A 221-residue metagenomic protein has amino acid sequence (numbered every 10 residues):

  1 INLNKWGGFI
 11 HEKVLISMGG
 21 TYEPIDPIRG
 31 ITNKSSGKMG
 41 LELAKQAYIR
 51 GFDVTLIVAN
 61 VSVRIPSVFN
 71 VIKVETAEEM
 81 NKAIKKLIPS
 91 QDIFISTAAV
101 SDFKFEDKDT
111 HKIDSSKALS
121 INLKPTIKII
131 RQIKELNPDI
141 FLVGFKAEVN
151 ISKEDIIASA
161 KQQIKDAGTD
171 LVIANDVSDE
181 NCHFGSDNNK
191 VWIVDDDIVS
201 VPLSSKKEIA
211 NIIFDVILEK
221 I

Functional and structural regions predicted by a protein language model:
W6-I221: A cross-family phosphate/adenosyl-ligand binding-site feature
